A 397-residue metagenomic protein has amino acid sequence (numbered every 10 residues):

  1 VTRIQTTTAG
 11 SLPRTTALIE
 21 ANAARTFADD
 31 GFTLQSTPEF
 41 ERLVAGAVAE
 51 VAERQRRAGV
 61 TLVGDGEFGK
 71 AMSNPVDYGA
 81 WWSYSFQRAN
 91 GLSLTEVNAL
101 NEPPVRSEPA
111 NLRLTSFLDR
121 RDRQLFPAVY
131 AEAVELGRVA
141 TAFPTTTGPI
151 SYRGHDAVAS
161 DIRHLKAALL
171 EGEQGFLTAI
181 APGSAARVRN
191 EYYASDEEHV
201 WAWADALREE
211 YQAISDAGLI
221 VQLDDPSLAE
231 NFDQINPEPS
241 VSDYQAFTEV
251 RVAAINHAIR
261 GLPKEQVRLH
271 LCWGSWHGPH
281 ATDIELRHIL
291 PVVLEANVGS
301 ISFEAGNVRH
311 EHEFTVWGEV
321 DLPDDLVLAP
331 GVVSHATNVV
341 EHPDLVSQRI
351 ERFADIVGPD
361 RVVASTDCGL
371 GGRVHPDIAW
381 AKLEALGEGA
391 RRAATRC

Functional and structural regions predicted by a protein language model:
V1-C397: Domain-level signal for soluble alpha/beta catalytic cores
